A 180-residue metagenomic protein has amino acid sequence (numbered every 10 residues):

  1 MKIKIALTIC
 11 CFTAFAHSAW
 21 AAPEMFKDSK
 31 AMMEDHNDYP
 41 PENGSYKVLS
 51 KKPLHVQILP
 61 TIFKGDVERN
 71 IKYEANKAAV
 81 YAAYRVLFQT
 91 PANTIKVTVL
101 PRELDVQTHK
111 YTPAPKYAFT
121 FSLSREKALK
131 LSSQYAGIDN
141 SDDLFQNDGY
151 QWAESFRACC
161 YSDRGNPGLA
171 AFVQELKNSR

Functional and structural regions predicted by a protein language model:
M1-I3, F26-S29: Generic cytosolic/nucleocytoplasmic N-terminal low-complexity/intrinsically disordered segments
I3-A14: Sec-dependent N-terminal signal peptides
C11, Y46-V48, L87: Generic marker of residues within folded, mature protein domains
F15-A21: Sec/Tat signal peptide C-region and signal peptidase I cleavage site
E24, A31-T61, A92-R180: Polar/charged, Gly/Pro-rich intrinsically disordered segments
I58-A75: A short interface-forming secondary-structure element
I71-T90: Short, non-transmembrane amphipathic alpha-helical segments
